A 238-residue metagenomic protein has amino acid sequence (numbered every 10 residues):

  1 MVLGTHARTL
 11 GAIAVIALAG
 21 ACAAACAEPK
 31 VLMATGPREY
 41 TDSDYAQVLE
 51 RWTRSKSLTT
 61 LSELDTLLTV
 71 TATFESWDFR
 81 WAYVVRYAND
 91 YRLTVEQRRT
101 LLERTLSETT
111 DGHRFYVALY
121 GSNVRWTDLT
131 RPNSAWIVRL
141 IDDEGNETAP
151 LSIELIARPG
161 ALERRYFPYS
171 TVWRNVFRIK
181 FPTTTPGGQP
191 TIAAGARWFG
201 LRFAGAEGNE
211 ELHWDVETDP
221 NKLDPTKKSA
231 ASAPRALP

Functional and structural regions predicted by a protein language model:
M1, C26: Basic/polar, cationic surfaces and motifs that engage anionic cell-wall and phosphate/carboxylate ligands
V2-A14: Bacterial N-terminal signal peptides that target proteins for export
A21-A25: C-terminal motif of bacterial Sec signal peptides marking the signal peptidase cleavage site
A27-P238: Conserved functional micro-motifs across diverse proteins
